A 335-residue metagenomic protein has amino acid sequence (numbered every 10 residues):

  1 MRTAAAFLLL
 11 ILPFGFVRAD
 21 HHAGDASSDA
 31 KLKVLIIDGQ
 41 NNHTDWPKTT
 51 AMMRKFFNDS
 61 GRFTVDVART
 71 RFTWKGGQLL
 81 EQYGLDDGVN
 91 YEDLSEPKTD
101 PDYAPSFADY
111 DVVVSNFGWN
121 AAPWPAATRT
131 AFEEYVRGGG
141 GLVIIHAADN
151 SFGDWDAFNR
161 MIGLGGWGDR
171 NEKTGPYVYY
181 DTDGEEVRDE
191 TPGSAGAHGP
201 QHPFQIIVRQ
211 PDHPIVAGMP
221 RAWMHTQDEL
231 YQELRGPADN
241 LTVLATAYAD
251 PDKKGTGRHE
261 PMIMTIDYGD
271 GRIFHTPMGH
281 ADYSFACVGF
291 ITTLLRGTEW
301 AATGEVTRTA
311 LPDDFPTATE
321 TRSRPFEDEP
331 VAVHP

Functional and structural regions predicted by a protein language model:
A5-G15: Bacterial N-terminal signal peptides
F14-A23: Signal peptide processing junction and immediate N-terminal pro/mature segment of secreted/exported proteins
H22-L32, P47-K48, K55-S60, R69-R71 (+5 more regions): Extracellular ligand-binding/catalytic regions of CAZymes and related secreted enzymes and adhesion modules
S27-S28, L35-I37, N41-F152: Helical hinge/lid and interdomain linker segments adjacent to catalytic or ligand-binding clefts that mediate domain
N41-N42, N120, D149-S151, R221 (+3 more regions): Short, solvent-exposed loop/turn segments at secondary-structure junctions
N58, T64-D66, E96-K98, Y180-G269 (+2 more regions): Catalytic beta-strand/loop cores that center a nucleophilic Ser/Cys/Thr and support acyl-enzyme chemistry
S115, W119-P214: A glycine-rich, often tryptophan-bearing local segment used as a flexible ligand/cofactor-contacting loop or short
G141-V143, L244, F274: Structural detector of well-ordered beta-strand residues that form the stable sheet scaffold of enzyme domains
